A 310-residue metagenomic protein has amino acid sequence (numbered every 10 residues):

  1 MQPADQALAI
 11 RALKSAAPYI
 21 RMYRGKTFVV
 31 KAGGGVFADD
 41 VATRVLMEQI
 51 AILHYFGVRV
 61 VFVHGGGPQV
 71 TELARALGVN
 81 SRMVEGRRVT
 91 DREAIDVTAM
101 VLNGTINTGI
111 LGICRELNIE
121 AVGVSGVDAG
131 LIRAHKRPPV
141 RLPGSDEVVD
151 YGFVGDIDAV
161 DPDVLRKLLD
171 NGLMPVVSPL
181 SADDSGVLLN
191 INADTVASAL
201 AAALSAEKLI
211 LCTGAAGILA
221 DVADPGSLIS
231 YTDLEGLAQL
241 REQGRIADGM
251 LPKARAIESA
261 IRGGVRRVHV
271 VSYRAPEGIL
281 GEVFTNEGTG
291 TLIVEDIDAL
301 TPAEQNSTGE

Functional and structural regions predicted by a protein language model:
M1-A275, L280-G281, E287, D296-E310: Nucleotide/pyrophosphate-binding catalytic subdomain
